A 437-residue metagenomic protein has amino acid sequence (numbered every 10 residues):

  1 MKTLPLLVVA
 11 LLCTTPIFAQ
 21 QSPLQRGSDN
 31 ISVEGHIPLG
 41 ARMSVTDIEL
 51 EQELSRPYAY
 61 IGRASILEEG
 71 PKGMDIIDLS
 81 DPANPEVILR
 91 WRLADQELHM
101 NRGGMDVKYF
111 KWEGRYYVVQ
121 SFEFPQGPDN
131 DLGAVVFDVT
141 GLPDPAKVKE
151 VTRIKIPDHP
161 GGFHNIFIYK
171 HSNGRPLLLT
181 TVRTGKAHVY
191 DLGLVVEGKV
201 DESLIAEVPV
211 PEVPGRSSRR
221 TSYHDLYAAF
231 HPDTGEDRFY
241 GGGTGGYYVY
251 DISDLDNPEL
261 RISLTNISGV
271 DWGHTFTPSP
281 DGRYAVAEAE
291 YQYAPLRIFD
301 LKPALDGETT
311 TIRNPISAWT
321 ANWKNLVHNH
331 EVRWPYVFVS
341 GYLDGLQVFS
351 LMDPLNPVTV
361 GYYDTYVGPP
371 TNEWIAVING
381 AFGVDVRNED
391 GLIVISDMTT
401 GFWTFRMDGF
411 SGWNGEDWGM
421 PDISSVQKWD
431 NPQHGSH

Functional and structural regions predicted by a protein language model:
P5-P16: Bacterial N-terminal signal peptides
I17-H437: Feature marking well-ordered beta-strand scaffolds used for ligand recognition
